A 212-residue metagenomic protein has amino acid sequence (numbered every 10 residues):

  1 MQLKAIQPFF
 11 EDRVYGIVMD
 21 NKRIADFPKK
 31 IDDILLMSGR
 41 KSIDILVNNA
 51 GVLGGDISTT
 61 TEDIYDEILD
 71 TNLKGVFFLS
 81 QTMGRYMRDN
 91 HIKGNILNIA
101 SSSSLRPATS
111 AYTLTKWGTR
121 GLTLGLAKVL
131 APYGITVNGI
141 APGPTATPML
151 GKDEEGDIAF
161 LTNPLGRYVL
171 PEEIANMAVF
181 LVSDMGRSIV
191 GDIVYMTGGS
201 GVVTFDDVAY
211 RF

Functional and structural regions predicted by a protein language model:
M1-S42, L53-G55, R211-F212: Short-chain dehydrogenase/reductase
N49-G54, G199: Conserved NAD(P)H cofactor-binding loop of Rossmann-fold oxidoreductase domains
D56-L69, A159: Substrate-binding pocket helix/loop in short-chain dehydrogenase/reductase
S80, T115, T123: Active-site helix of classical SDR
S101: Residue(s) in the substrate-gating loop at a strand-loop-helix junction that position the organic substrate next
A131, T136, I189-G191: Short, small/polar-rich loop/turn modules that mediate ligand/substrate recognition or access, typified
V179, V190-F212: Short C-terminal tail/terminal secondary-structure segment of NAD(P)H-dependent dehydrogenase/reductase domains
